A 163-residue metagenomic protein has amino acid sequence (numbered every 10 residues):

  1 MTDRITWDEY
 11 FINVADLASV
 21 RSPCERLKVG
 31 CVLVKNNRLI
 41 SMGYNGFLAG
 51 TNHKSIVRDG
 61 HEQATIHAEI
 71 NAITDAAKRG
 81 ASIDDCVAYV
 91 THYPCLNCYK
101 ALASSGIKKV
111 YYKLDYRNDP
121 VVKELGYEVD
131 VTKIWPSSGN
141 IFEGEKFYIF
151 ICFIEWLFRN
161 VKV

Functional and structural regions predicted by a protein language model:
M1-V163: Zinc-dependent deaminase catalytic domain
